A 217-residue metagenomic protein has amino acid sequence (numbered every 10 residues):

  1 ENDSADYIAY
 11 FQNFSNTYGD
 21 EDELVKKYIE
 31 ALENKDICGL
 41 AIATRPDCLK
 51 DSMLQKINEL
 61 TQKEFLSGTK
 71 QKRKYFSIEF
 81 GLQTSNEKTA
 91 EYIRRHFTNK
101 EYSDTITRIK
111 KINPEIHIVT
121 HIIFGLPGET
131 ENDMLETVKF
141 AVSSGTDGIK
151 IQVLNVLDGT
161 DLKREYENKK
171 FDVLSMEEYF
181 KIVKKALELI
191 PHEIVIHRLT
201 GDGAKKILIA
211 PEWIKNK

Functional and structural regions predicted by a protein language model:
N2-E21, D36-L49, K74-Y102, K150: Core AdoMet radical
S15-G19, P46-L49, G125-E129, L157 (+1 more regions): Short, small-residue-enriched loops and turns at beta-alpha junctions that line or gate enzyme active sites
E21, V25, D51, H96-S103 (+2 more regions): Non-membrane alpha-helical structural segments and their capping/turn regions in soluble enzymes
D22-E30, N58, Q62, E129-D147 (+2 more regions): Short, electropositive alpha-helical surface patch
N34-K35, L60, E64, K100-T120 (+1 more regions): Alpha-helix-loop-beta-strand connector modules within alpha/beta enzyme cores
L49-R73, T107-R108, L135-G145, E188: Short amphipathic alpha-helices and their capping/turn segments at secondary-structure boundaries
G81, S85-T89, I109-D133, V153-D158 (+2 more regions): Conserved strand-turn element in the central/C-terminal portion of the radical SAM core barrel that lines
V142, G148, N155-K217: Auxiliary Fe-S-binding modules of radical SAM enzymes
